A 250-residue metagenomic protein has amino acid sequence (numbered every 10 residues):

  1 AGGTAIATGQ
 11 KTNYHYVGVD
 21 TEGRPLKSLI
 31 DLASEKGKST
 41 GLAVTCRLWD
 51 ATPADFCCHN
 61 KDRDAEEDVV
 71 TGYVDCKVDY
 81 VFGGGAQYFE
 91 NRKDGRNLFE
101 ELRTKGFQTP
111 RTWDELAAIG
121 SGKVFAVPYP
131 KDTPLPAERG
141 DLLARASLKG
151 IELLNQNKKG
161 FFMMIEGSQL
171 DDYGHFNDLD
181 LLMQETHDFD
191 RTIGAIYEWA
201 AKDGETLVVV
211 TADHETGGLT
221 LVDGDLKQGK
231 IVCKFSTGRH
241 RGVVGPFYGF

Functional and structural regions predicted by a protein language model:
A1-A65, V78: Active-site nucleophile/metal-coordination loop of metallo-enzymes that catalyze phosphate/sulfate and related
A1-G2, W49-F250: A post-motif C-terminal structural segment
